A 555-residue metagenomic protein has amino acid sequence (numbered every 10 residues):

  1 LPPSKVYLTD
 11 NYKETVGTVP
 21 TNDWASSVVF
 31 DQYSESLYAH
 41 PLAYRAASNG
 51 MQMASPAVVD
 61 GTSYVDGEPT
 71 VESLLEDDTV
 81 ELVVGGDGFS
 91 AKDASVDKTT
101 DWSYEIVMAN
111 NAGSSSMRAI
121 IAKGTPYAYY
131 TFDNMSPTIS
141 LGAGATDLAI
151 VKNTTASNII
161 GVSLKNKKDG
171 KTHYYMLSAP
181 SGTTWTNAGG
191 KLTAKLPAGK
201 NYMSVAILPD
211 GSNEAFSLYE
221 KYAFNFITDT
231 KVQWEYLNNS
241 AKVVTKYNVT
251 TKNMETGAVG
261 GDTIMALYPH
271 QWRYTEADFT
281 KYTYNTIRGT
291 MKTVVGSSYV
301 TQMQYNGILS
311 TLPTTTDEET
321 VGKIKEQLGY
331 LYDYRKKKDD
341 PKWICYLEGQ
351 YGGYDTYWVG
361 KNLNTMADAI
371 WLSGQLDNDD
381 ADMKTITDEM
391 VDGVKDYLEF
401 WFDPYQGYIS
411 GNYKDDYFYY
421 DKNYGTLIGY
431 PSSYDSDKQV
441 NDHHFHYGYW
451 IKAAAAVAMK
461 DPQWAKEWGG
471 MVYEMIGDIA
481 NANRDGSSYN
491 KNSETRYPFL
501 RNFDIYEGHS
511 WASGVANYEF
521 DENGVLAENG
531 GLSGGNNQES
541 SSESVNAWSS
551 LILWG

Functional and structural regions predicted by a protein language model:
L1-H444, A482, G486-A527, G555: Ser/Thr/Asn(+Pro)-rich, low-complexity disordered segments
N364, D368, G448-A456, E474-D478 (+1 more regions): Contiguous, well-ordered alpha-helical segments that form the cores/surfaces of helical PPI scaffolds
S373-A381, V457-E467, L551-G555: Inter-helical turn/loop segments and adjacent helix faces that build the functional surface of alpha-helical bundle
D442-F445, W464-E467, V472-I476, E539-S542 (+1 more regions): Generic detector of multi-pass transmembrane helix bundles and their immediately adjacent loops in polytopic membrane
I476-N483, N537: Extracellular protease catalytic domains of secreted zymogens
A527, L532-G555: Long, repeat-rich segments with strong aromatic
